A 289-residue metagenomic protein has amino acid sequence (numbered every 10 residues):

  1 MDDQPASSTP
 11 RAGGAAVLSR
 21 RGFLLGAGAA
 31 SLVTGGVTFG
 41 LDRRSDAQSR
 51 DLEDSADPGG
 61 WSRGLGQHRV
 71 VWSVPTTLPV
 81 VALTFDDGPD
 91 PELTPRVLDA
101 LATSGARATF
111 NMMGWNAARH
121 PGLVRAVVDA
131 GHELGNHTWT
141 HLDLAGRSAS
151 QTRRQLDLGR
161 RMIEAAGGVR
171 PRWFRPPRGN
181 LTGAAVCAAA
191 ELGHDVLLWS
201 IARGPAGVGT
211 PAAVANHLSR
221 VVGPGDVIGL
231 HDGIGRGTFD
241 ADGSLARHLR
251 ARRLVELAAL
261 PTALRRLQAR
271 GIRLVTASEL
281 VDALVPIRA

Functional and structural regions predicted by a protein language model:
D2-L83, P89-T103, P261-A289: N-terminal pre-catalytic segment of deacetylase/amide-hydrolase enzymes
E53-N136, T140-A145, Q151, Q155-M162: Active-site beta->alpha N-cap acidic-glycine motif
D86, L101, L134, F174-P177 (+2 more regions): Divalent metal-coordination and catalytic microenvironments
G88, M113-W115, W139, P177-G179 (+3 more regions): Active-site beta-loop-alpha junctions enriched in small/polar residues
T109-N111, G135, R175, L197 (+2 more regions): Structural detector of well-ordered beta-strand residues that form the stable sheet scaffold of enzyme domains
N180, V186-P224, I272-A283: His/Asp/Glu-enriched short active-site or ligand-binding loop at hydrolase and phosphoryl-transfer sites
V208-A212, T238-A246, R288: Histidine/acidic-residue-rich catalytic or RNA/ligand-binding cores of hydrolases and nuclease-related proteins
G223-S278: Catalytic grooves of carbohydrate-active enzymes
